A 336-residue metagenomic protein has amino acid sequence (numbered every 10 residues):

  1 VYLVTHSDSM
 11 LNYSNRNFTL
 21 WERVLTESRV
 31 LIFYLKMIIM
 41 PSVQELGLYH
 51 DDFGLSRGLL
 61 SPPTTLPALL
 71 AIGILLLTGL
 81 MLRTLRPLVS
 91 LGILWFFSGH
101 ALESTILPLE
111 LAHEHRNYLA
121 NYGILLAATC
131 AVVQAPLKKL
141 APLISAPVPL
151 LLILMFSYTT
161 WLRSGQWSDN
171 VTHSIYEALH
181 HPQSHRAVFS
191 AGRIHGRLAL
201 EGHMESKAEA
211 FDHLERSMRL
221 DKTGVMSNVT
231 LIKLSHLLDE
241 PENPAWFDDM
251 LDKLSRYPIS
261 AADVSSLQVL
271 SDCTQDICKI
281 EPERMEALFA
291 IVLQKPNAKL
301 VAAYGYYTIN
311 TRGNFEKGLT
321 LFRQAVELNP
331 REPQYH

Functional and structural regions predicted by a protein language model:
V1-L82, H100-A120, M155-R186: Membrane-interface amphipathic/re-entrant loop segments adjacent to transmembrane helices in multi-pass membrane
M37-Y49, H115-L126, L140, I194-K207: Juxtamembrane/interfacial segments around transmembrane helices
S61, V171-H336: C-terminal luminal/periplasmic domains and tails of membrane-associated envelope-modifying transferases
T65-L66, V89-I93, P149: Hydrophobic alpha-helical transmembrane segments
G73, G92-W95, Y118-C130: Alpha-helical transmembrane segments of multi-pass membrane proteins
L76-I93, A141-I144: Membrane-interface helix-loop-helix junctions at transmembrane boundaries of multi-pass membrane enzymes, predominantly
P87-A101, L154: Loop-to-helix entry and N-terminal half of a specific, functionally important transmembrane alpha helix in multi-pass
L125-T159: Signature aromatic-anchored transmembrane alpha helix within multi-pass, membrane-resident enzymes that catalyze glycan
